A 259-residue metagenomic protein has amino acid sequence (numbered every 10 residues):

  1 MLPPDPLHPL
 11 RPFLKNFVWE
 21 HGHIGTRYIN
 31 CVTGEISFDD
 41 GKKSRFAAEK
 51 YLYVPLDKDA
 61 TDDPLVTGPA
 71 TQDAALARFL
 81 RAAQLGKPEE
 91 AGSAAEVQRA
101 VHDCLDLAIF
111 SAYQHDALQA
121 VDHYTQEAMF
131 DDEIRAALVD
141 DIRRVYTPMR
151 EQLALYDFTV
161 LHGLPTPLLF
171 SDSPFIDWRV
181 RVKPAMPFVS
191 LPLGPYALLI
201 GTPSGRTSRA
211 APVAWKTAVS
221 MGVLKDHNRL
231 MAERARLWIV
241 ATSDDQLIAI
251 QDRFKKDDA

Functional and structural regions predicted by a protein language model:
M1-A259: Alpha-helical structural context detector biased toward long hydrophobic helices
